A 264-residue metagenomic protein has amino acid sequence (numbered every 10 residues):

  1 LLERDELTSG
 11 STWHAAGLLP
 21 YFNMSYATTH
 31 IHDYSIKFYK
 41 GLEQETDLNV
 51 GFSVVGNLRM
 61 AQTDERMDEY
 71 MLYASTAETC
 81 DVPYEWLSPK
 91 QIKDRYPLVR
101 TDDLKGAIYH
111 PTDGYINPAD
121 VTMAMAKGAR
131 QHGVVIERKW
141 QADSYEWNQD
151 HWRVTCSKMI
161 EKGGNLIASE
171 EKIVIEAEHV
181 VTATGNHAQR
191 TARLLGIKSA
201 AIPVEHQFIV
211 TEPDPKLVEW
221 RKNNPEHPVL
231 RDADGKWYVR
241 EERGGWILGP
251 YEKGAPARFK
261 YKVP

Functional and structural regions predicted by a protein language model:
L1-W13: Glycine-rich FAD pyrophosphate-binding loop
E3, S88, R138-W140: Short loop/edge segments at beta-strand edges and connector loops that shape dinucleotide/nucleotide cofactor-binding
S9, N165-E226: Central helical "cap/lid" subdomain
W13-F22, K105-G106, F259-P264: A short small-residue
G17-R95, D234-V239, G245, A257: Dinucleotide-binding Rossmann-like beta1-alpha1 core, especially the glycine-rich loop that anchors the ADP
E65, Y96-L104, E146-R153: A short, glycine/Asx- and small/polar-enriched loop/turn that sits immediately N-terminal to a beta-strand
I108-H179, H187: Helical element adjacent to the flavin cofactor pocket in flavoenzyme catalytic cores
K198-A200, D214-P264: Active-site lid/adjacent beta-loop-alpha segment flanking the redox-cofactor pocket in flavoenzymes
